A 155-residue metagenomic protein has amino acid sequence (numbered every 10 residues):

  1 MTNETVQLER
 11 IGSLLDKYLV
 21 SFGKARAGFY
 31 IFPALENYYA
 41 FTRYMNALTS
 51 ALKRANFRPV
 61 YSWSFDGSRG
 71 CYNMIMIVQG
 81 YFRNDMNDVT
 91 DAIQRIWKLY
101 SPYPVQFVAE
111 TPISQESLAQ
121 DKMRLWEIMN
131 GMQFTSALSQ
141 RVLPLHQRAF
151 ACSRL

Functional and structural regions predicted by a protein language model:
M1-R26, L35-Y38, G80-L155: Catalytic "initiation/cleavage/transfer" segments centered on a nucleophilic residue and adjacent nucleic-acid-engaging
D16-L19, P59-D66: Catalytic micro-motifs at enzyme active sites that drive phosphoryl/nucleotidyl and oxygen chemistry
K24-A27, F57-P59, G70-Y72: Residues at beta-strand starts and edge strands
A25-A55: Helical scaffold of the NTase/Pol beta-like nucleotidyltransferase catalytic core
Y30-F32, S64, V108: Residues in well-ordered beta-strands of folded domains
S50-V60, Y100-Y103: Short secondary-structure junctions
S62-F82: Histidine-centered divalent-metal-coordination microenvironment in nucleic-acid enzymes
